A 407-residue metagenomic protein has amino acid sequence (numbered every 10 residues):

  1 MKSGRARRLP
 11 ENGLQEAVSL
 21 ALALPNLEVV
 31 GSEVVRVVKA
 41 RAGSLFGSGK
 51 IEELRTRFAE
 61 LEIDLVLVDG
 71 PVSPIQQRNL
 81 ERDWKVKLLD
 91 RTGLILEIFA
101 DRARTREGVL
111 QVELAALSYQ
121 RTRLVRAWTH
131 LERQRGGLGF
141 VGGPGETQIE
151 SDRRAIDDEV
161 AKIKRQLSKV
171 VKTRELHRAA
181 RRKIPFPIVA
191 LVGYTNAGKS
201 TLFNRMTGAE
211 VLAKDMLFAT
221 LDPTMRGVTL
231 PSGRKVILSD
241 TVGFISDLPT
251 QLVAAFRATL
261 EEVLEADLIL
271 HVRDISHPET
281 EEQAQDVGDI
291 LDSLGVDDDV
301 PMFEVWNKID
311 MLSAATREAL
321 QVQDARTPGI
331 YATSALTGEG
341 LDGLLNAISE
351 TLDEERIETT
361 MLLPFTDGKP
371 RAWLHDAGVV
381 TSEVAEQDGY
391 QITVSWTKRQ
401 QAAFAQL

Functional and structural regions predicted by a protein language model:
M1-L96: N-terminal accessory targeting/assembly segments
S3-A6, V37, R41, G70-P74 (+5 more regions): Conserved Switch II/interswitch segment of TRAFAC-class P-loop GTPases
E11-Q15, K39-T56, D222-P223, V242-E265 (+1 more regions): Switch II of P-loop NTPase G domains
V18, T122-A197, F203, P278 (+1 more regions): C-terminal-of-GTPase-core extension/linker across diverse P-loop GTPases
F58-E60, E81, K183, T220 (+6 more regions): Conserved catalytic network of the ASCE P-loop NTPase/AAA+ motor domain
T92-L96, L217-F218, A335-L336: Short, acidic/turn-prone active-site loops that include or flank metal/cofactor- and phosphate-binding residues
G93-L114: Short alpha-helix plus adjacent loop in nuclease-associated cores
R174, A180-P187, R205-I237, I245-A258 (+2 more regions): Switch I (effector-binding) loop of TRAFAC-class P-loop GTPase G-domains
